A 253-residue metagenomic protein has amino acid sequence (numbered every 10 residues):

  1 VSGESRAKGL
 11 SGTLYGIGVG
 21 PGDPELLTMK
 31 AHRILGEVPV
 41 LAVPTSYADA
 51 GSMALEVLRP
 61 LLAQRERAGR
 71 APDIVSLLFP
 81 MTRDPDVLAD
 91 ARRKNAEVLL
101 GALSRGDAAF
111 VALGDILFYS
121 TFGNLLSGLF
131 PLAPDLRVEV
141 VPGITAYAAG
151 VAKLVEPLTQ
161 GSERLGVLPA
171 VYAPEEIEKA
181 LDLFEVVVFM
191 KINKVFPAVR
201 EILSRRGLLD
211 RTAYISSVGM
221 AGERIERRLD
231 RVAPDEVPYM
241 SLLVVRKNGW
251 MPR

Functional and structural regions predicted by a protein language model:
S2-P24, M29-R137, R200, E226 (+2 more regions): Class I S-adenosyl-L-methionine
L14, L181-R253: A contiguous loop/helix-start segment that scaffolds small-molecule binding in enzyme catalytic cores
V43-P44, S76, F110-A112, V140-G143 (+3 more regions): General beta-strand structural signal in soluble alpha/beta enzymes
A48-G51, T145-A148, F196-P197, M220-G222: Short gly/pro/ser/thr-enriched loop/turn and capping motifs at secondary-structure boundaries
P80-P85, A146-Y147, A173-E175, M220-G222: A short acidic, often aromatic-flanked loop/helix-cap motif at beta-alpha or helix-coil junctions that lines enzyme
V87-A96, K153-E156, A180-L183, I225-V232: Short, surface-exposed amphipathic charged segments that create phosphate/polyanion-binding patches used for binding
A91-G101, P157-P169, R231-L242: A polyampholytic, Gly/Pro-enriched intrinsically disordered region
G114, F118-L183, M251: Class I SAM-dependent methyltransferase SAM-binding "motif I" and its flanking Rossmann-like core
